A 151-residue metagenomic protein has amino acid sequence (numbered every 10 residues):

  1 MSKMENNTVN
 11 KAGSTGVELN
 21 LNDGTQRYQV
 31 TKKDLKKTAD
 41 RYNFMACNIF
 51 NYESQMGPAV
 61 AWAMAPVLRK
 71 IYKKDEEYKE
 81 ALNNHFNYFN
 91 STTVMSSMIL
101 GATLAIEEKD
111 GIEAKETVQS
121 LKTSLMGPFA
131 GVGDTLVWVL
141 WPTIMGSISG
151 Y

Functional and structural regions predicted by a protein language model:
M1-A114: Soluble N-terminal domains of membrane-associated systems
V118-Y151: Transmembrane alpha-helical segments and their cytosolic interface motifs in multi-pass membrane proteins
